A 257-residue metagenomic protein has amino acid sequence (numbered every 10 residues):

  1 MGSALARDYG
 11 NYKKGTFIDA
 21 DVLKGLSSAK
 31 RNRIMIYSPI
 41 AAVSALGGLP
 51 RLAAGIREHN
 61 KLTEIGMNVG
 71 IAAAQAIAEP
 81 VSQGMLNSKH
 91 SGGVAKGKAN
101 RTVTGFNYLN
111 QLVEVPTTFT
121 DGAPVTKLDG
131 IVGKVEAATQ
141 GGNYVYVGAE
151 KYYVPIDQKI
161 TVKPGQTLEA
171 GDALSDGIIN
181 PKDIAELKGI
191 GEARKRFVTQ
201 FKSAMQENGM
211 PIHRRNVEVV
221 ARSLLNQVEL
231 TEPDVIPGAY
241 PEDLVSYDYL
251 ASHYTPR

Functional and structural regions predicted by a protein language model:
M1-R257: Intrinsically disordered, low-complexity regulatory segments
